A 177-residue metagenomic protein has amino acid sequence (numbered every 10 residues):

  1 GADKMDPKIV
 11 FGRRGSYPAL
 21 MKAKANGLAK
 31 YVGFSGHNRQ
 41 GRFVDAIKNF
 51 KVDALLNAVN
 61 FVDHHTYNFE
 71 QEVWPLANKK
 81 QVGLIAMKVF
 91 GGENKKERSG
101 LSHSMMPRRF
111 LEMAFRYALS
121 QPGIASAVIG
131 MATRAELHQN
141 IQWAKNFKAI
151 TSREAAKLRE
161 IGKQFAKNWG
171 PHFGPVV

Functional and structural regions predicted by a protein language model:
G1-F61, H65-E72, N78-I85, A135: Glycine/proline-rich, positively charged, aromatic-decorated active-site loop/lid region on the catalytic face
K48-K51, F69-V177: Structured C-terminal cap/extension of enzyme domains
